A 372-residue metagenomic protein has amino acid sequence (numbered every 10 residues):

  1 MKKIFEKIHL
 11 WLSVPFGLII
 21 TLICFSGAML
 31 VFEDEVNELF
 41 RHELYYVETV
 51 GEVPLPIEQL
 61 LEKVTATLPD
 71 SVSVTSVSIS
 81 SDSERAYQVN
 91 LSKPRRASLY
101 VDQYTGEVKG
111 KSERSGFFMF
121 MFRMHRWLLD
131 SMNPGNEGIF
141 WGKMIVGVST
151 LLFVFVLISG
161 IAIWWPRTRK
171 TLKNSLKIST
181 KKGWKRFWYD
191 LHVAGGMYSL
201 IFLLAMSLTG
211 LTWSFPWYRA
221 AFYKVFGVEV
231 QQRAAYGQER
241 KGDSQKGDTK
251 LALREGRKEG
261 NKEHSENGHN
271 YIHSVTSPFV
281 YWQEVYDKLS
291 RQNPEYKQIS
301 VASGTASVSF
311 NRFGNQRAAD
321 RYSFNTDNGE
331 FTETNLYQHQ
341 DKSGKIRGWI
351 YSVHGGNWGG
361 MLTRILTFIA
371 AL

Functional and structural regions predicted by a protein language model:
M1-L372: Conserved histidines in hydrophobic membrane contexts and catalytic metal-binding motifs
